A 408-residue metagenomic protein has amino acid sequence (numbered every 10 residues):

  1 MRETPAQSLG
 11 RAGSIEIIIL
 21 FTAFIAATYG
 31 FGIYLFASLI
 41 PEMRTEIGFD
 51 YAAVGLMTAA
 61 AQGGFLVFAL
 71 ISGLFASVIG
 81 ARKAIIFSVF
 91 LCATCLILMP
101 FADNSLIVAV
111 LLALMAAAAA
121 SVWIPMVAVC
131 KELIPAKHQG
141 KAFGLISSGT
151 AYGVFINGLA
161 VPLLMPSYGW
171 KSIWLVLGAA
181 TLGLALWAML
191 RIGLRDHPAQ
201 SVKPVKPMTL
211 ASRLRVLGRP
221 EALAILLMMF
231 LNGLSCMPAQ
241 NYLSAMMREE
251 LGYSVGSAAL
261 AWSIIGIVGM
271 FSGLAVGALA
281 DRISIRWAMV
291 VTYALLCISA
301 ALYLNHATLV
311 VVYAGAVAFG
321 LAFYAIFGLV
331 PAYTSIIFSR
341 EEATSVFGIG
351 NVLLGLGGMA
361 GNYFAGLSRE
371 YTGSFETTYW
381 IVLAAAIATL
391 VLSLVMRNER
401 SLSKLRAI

Functional and structural regions predicted by a protein language model:
Y29, M115-M126, F319-V330: Core transmembrane helices of Major Facilitator Superfamily
F36-A37, E221-M270: Extracytoplasmic gate region of multi-pass secondary transporters
G48, G80, F101-L106, G252 (+2 more regions): Helix-breaking motifs and short loop linkers at transmembrane-helix boundaries and internal kinks in secondary membrane
K83-I97, W287-A301: Structural signature of the two symmetry-related core transmembrane helices
L112-G149: Cytoplasmic helix-loop-helix junction between adjacent transmembrane helices in 12-TM secondary transporters
L145-G193: Helix-loop-helix hairpin linking two adjacent transmembrane segments in secondary transporters
L190-S212, L402-I408: Flexible cytoplasmic inter-helical loops of multi-pass small-molecule transporters
I337-T372: A late C-terminal transmembrane helix in Major Facilitator Superfamily
